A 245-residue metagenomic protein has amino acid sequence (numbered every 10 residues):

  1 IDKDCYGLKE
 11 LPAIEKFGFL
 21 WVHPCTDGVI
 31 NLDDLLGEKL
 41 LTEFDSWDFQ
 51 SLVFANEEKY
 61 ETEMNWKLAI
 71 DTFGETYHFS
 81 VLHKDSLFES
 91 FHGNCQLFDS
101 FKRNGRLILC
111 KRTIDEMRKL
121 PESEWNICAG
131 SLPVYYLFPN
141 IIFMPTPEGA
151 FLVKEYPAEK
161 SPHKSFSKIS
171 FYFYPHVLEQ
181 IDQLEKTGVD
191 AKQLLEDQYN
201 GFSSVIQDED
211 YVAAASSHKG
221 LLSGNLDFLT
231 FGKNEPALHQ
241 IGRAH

Functional and structural regions predicted by a protein language model:
I1-P12: Long, hydrophobic, well-ordered secondary-structure blocks that form the structural core and pocket-lining surfaces
P12-E15, F19-H245: C-terminal catalytic domain of Rieske-type non-heme iron oxygenases
